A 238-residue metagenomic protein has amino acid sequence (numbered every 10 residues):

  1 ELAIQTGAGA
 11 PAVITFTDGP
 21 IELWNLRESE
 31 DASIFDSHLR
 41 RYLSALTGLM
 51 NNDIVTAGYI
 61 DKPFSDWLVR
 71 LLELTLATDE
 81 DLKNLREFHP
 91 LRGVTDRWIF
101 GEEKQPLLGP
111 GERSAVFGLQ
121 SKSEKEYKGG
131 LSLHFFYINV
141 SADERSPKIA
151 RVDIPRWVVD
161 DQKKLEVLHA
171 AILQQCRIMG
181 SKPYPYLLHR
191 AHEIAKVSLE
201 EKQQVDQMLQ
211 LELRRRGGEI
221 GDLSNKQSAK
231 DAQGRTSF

Functional and structural regions predicted by a protein language model:
E1-A12, G19-S29, S33-F238: Long, contiguous domain-sized segments
